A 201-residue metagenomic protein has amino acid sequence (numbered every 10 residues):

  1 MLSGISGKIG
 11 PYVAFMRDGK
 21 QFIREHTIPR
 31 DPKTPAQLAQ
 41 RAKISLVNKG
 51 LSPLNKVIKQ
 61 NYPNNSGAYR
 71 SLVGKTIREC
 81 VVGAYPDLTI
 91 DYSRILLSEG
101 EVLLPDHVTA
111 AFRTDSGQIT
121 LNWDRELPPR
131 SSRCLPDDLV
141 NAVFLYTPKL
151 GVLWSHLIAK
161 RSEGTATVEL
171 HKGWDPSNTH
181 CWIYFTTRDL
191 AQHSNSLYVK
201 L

Functional and structural regions predicted by a protein language model:
M1-P105: Long, polar/Ser/Thr-enriched low-complexity segments that form simple helices or flexible linkers at protein ends
S66-L201: Charged linear interaction tracts used for macromolecular binding and regulation
